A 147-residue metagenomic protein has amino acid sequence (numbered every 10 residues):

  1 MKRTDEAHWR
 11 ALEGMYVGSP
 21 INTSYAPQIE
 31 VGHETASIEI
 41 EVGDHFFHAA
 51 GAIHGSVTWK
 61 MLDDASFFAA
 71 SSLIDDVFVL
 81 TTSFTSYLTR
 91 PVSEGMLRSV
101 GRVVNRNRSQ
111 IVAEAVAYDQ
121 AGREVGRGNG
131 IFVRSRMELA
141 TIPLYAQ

Functional and structural regions predicted by a protein language model:
M1-Q147: Terminal targeting signals and extreme-terminal segments of soluble enzymes
